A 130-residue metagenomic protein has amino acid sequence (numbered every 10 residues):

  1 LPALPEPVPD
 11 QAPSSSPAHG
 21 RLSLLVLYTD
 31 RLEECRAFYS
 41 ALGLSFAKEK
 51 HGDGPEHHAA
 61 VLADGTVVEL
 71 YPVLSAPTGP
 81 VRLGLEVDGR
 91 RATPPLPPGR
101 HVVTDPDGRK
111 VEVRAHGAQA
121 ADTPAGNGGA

Functional and structural regions predicted by a protein language model:
L1-A18, E49, Y71, R91-A130: Vicinal oxygen chelate
S16-G20, V26-V68: Core segments of cupin and vicinal oxygen chelate
R21-D30, H58-A59, T66, V73-R109: Vicinal oxygen chelate
L32, D53, S75-A76, A118: Short strand-connecting beta-turns/loops that link adjacent beta-strands
C35, E86, V113-R114: General helical structural elements
F46-A47, G79-R82, D122-P124: A short, polar/proline- and glycine-enriched secondary-structure boundary/capping micro-motif
G54, E86, G128-A130: Short, charged/polar low-complexity linear motifs in solvent-exposed/disordered segments
